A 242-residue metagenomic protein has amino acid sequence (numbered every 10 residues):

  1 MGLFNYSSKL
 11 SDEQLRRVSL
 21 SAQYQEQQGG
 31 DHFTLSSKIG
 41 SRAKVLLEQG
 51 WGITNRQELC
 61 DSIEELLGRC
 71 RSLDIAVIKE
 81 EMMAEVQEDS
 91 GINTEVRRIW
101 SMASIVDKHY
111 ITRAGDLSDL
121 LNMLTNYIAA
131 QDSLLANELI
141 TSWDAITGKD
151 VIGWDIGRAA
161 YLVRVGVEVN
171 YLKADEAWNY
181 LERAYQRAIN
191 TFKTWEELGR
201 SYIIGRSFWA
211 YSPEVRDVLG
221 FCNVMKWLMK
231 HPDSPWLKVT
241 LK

Functional and structural regions predicted by a protein language model:
M1-A174, W178-K242: Polar/charged low-complexity regulatory segments
